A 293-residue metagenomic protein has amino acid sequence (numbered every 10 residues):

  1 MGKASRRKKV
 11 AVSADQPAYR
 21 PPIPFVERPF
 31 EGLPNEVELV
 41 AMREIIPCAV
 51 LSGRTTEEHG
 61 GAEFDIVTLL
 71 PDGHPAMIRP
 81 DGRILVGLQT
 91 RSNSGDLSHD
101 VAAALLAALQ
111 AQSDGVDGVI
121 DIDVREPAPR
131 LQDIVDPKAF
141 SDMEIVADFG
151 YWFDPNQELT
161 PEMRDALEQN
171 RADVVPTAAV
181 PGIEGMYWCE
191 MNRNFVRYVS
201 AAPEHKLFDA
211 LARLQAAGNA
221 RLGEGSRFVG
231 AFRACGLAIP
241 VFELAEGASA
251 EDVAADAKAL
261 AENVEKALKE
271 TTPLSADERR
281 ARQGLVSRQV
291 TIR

Functional and structural regions predicted by a protein language model:
M1-F149: N-terminal membrane-targeting/anchoring modules of bacterial envelope and secretion proteins
S5, A172-A179, Q289-R293: Long, contiguous binding/interaction regions
L88-T90, Y198-A202, V241-E246: Short beta-strand-to-loop capping motifs
V116-E190: Surface-exposed beta-loop interaction hotspot
M191-R197, I239: Short glycine-rich, basic-tinged beta-strand/loop micro-motifs
A202-A234: Short, internal acidic amphipathic alpha-helical interface segments that mediate docking to partner proteins
G225-R293: Alpha-helical oligomerization segments
